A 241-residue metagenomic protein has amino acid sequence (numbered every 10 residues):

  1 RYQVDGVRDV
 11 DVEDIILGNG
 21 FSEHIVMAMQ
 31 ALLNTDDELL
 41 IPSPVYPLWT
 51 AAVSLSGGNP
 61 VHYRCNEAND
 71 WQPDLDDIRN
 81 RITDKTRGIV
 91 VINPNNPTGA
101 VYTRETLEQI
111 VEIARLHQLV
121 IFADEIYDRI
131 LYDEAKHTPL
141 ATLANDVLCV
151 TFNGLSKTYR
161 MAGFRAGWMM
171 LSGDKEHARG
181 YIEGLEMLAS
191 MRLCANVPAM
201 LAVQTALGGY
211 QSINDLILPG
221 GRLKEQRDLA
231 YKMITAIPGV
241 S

Functional and structural regions predicted by a protein language model:
R1-E38: Phosphate-binding glycine-rich loop
N19-E23, M27-Q30, I41-G58, E67: Substrate-binding/gating loop at the entrance of the active-site cleft, primarily in PLP-dependent aminotransferase-like
V53, A114, A144, I234-T235: A generic structural signal for well-ordered alpha-helical segments
S56, L116-H117, V147: Helix C-cap/helix->beta junction micro-motif
V61, E67-K136: Active-site phosphate-binding strand-loop segment of PLP-dependent enzymes
T142-K224, Y231-M233: Conserved core segment of the aminotransferase class I/II
L223-K224, G239-S241: Conserved PLP-binding catalytic core of the aspartate aminotransferase-like
